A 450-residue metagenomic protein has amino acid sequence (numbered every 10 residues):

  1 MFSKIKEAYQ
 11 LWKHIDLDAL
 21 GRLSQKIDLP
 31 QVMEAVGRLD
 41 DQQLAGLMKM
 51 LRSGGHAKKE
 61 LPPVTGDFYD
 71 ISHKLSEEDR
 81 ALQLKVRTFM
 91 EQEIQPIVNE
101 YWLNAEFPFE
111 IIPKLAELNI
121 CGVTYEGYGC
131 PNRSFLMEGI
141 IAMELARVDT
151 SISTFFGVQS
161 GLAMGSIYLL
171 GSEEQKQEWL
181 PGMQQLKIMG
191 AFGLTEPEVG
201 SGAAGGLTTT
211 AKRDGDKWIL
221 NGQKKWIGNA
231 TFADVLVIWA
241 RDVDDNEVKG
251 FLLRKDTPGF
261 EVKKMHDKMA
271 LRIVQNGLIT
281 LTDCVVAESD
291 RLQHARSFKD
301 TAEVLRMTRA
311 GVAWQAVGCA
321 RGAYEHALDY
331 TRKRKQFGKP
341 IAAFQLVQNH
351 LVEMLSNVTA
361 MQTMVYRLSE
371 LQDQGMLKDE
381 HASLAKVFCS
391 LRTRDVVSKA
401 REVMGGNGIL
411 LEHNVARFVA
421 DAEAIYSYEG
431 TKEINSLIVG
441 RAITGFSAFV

Functional and structural regions predicted by a protein language model:
M1-R147, V158, L170-Q175, G182 (+4 more regions): Alpha-helical interface subdomain recognition
T154-E174, A203: N-terminal glycine-rich flavin-associated loop
L186-T195: A short, Trp-centered hydrophobic/proline-enriched beta-strand micro-motif
A191, T208-T210, V235-W239, G250-L252 (+1 more regions): Conserved hydrophobic/aromatic beta-strand scaffold that supports enzyme active sites
E198-G202, W226-N229, R241-D242, K268-Q275: Short Gly/Pro-enriched turn/cap motifs at secondary-structure boundaries
G206, D256-A287: Flexible, small-/acidic-enriched active-site or ligand-binding loops
K217, N221-V262: A short core secondary-structure module
G277-E303: A short, charged helix-loop
